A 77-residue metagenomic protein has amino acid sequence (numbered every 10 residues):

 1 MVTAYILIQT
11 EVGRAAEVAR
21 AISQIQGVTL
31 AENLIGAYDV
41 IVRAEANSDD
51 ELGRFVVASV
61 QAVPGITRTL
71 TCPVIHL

Functional and structural regions predicted by a protein language model:
M1-L77: A compositional/biophysical signature of low hydrophobicity enriched in polar/charged and small residues
